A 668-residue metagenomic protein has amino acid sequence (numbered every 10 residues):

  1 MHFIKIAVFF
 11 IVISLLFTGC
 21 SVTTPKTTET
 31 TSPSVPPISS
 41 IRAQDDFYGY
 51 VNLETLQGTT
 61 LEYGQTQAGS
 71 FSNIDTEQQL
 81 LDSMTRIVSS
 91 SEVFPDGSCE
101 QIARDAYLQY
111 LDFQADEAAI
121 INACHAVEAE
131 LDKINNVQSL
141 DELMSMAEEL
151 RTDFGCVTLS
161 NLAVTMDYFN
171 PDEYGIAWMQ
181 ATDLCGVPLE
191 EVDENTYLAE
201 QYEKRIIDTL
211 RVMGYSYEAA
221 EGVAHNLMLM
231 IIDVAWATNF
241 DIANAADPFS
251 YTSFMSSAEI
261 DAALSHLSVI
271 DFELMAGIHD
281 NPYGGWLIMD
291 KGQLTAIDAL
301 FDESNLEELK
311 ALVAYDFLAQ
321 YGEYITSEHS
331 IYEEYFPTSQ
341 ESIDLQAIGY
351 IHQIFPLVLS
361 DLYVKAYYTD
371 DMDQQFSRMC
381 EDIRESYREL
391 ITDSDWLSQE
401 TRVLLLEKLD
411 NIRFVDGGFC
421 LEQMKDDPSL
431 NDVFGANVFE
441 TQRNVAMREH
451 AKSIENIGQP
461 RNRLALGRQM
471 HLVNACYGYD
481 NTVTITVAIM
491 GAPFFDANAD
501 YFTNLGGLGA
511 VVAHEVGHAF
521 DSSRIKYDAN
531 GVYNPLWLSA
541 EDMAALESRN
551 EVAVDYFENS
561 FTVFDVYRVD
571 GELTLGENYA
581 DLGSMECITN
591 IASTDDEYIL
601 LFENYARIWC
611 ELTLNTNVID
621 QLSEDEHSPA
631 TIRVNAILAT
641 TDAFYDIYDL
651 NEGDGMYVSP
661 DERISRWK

Functional and structural regions predicted by a protein language model:
M1-A7: Bacterial N-terminal signal peptides that target proteins for export
L15-G19: C-terminal motif of bacterial Sec signal peptides marking the signal peptidase cleavage site
S21-T28: Bacterial lipoprotein signal-peptidase II cleavage site
E29-V35: Short, Gly/Pro- and small/polar-rich lid/capping loops
S39-Q57, V192-L210, M585: Hydrophobic/aromatic-rich, well-ordered segments within soluble, folded domains that form packed cores
R42-D46, Y50-E117: Active-site-surrounding "flap" and adjacent substrate/cofactor-binding loops of secreted or lumenal enzymes, prototyped
T85-I383: Noncatalytic, helix-rich "gating/capping" subdomain that lines the substrate-entry/channel surface of large enzyme
P356, D361-K668: Intrinsically disordered, low-complexity linker/terminal regions across diverse proteins
